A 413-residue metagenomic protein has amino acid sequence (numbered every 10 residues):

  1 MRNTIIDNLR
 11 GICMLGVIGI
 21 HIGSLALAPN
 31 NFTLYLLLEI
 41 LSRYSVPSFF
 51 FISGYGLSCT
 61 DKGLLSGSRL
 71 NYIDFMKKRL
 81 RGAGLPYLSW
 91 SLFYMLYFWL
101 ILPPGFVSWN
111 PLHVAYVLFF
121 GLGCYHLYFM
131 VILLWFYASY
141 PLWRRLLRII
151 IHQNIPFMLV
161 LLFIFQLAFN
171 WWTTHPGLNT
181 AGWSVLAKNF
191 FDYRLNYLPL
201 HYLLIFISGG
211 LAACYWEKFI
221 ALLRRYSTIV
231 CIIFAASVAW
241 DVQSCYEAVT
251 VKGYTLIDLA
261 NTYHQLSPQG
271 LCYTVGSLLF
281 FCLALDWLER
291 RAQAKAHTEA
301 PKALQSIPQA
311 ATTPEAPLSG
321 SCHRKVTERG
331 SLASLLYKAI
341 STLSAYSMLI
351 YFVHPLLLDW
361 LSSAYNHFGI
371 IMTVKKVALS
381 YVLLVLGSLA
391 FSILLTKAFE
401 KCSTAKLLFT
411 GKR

Functional and structural regions predicted by a protein language model:
R2-F32, S45-G56, R81-L102, V131 (+5 more regions): Kinked, hydrophobic transmembrane alpha-helices enriched for aromatic residues and small/kink-inducing positions
R2-N3, S66-D74, R144-N154, C214-S227 (+2 more regions): Membrane-interface helix-boundary motifs at transmembrane edges
L36-V46, L118-I132, T174-I205, W240-L279: Interfacial loop-to-helix transition and helix-capping segments at the boundaries of transmembrane helices
E39-P47, D61-F98, V107-Y125, F136 (+2 more regions): Transmembrane alpha-helical segments and their boundary/interface "anchor" motifs in multi-pass integral membrane
P47-G56, Y128-Y137, H201-A213, C272-L283 (+1 more regions): Hydrophobic cores of alpha-helical transmembrane segments in multi-pass inner/ER membrane proteins, independent
F98-L102, N110-H175, D192-S208, A213 (+1 more regions): Hydrophobic alpha-helical segments with transmembrane-like composition
I220-L304, T313-L318, C322-T342: Alpha-helical transmembrane segments and terminal signal-anchor/GPI-anchor hydrophobic tails, characterized by long
W287-L335, I340-S341, L357-R413: C-terminal "closing" transmembrane helix and its immediate cytosolic amphipathic cap in multi-pass membrane proteins
